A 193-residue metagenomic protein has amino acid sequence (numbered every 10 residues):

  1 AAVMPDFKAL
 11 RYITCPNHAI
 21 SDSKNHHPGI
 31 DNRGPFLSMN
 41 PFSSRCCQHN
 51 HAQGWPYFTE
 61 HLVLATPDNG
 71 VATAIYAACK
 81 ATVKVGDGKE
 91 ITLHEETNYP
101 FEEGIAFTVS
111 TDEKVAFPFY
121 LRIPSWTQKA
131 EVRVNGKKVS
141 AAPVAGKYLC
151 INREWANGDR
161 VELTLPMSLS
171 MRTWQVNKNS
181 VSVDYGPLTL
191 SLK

Functional and structural regions predicted by a protein language model:
A1-R122, E131: Aromatic (Trp/Tyr) and acidic
I91, V139-S140, L190: Short, isolated positions in well-ordered beta-strands
T111, S125, M167-L169: Beta-strand elements of well-folded, non-transmembrane domains
K114-A116, T127, G146, A156-G158: A generic structural motif
F117-Y120, I151-P166: C-terminal beta-strand-rich structural cap/linker in extracellular carbohydrate-active enzymes
T127-N152, M171-K178: Solvent-exposed beta-strand/loop surfaces of large extracellular or lumenal domains
E162-K193: Glycine/proline-rich low-complexity spacer/linker segments in large multi-domain proteins
